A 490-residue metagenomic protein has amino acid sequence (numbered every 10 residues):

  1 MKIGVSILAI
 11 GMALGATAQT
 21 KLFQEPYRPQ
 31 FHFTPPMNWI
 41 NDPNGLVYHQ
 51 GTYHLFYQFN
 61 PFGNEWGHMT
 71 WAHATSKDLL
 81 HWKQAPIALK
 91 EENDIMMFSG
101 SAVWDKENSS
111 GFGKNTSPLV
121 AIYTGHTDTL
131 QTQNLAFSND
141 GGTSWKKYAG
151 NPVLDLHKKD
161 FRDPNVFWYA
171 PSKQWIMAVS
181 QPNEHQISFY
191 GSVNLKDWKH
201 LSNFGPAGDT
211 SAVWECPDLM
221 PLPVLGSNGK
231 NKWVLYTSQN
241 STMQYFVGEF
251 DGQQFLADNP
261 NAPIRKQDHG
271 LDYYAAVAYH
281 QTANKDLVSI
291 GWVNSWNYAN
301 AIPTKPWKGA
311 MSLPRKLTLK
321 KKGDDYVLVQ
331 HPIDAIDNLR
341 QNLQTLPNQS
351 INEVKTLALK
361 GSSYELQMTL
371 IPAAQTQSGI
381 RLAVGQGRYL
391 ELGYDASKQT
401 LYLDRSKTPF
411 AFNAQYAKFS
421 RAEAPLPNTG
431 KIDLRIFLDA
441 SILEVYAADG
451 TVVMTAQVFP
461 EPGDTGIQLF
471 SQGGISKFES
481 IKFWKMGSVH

Functional and structural regions predicted by a protein language model:
M1-L22: Bacterial Sec-dependent N-terminal signal peptides
A9-G11, G111-G113, E461: Amphipathic, positively biased hydrophobic alpha-helical segments used for protein targeting and membrane insertion
Q19-P164, W168-A212, P221-H269, N284 (+5 more regions): Beta-rich carbohydrate-recognition and catalytic domains
G100, E215-P217, A276: Repeated scaffold domains used in trafficking and secretory/extracellular systems, primarily beta-propellers
N228, D251-L271, Y279-H490: Beta-rich accessory regions
